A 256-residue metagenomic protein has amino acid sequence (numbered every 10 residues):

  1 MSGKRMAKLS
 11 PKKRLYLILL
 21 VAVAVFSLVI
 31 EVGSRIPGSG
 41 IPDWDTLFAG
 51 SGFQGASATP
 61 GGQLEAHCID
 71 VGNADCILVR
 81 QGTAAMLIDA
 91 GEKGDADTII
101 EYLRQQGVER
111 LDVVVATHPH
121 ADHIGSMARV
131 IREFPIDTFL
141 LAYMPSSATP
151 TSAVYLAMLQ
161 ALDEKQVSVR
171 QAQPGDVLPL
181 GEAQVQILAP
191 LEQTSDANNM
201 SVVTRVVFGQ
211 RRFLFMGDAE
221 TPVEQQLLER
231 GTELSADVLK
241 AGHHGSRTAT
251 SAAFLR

Functional and structural regions predicted by a protein language model:
S2-R256: Non-globular, low-confidence helical/coil segments that flank catalytic cores
